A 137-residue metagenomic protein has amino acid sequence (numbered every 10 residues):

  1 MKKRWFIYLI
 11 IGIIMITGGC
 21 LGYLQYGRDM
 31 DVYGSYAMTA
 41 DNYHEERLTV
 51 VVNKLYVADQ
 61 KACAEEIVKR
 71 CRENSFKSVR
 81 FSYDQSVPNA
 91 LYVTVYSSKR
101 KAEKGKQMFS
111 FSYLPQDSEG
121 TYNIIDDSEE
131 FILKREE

Functional and structural regions predicted by a protein language model:
M1-W5: Positively charged n-region of N-terminal signal peptides that target proteins for export
I7-L24: Hydrophobic membrane-insertion alpha-helices, especially the h-region of bacterial N-terminal signal peptides
I13-M15, R28-Y33, R72-K77: Short amphipathic alpha-helical surface micro-motifs
G22, M38-A40, Y83: Generic marker of residues within folded, mature protein domains
Y23-Y26, L114: Short, solvent-exposed secondary-structure boundary motifs
Y26-V51: Short edge beta-strands and adjacent turn/loop segments
R47-M108: Mature extracytoplasmic domains of secretory-pathway proteins
Y113-E137: C-terminal partner/receptor-binding element of secreted or periplasmic proteins
